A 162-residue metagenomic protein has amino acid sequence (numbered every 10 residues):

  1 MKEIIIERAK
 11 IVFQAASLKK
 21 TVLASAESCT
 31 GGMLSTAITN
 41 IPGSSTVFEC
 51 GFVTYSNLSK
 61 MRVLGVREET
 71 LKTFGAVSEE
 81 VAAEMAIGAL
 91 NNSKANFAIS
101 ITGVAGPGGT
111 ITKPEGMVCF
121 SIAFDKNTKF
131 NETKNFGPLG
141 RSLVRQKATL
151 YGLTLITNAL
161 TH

Functional and structural regions predicted by a protein language model:
M1-H162: Short alpha-helical segments enriched in small residues
